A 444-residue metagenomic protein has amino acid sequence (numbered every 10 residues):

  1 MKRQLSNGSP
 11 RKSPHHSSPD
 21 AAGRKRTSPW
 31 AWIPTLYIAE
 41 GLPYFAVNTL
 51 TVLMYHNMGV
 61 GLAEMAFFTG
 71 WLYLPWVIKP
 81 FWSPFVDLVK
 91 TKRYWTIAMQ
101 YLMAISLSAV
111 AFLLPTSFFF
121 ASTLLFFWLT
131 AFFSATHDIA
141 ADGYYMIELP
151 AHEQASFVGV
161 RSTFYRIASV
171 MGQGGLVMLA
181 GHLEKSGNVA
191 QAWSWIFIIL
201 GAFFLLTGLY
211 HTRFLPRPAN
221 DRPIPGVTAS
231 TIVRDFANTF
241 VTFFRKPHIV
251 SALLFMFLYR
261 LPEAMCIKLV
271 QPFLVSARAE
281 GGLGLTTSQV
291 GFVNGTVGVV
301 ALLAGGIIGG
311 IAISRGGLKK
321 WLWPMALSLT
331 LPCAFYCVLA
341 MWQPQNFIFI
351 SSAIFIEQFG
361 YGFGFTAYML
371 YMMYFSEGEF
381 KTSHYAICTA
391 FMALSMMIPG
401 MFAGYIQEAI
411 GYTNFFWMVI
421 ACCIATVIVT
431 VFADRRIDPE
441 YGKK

Functional and structural regions predicted by a protein language model:
M1-T27, F112-S122, T136-H137, E148-M265 (+2 more regions): Intracellular loop-helix junctions on the cytosolic face of multi-pass helical membrane proteins
P19-W76, V250-F255, Y259-R278: Helix-loop boundary and gating motifs at the non-cytosolic
L62-A63, A151-V160, T287-S288, G378-C388: Loop-to-transmembrane helix entry/capping segments in MFS-fold secondary transporters and related SLC/MFSD carriers
I78-T91, A304-W323, Q407-E408: Helix-to-loop junctions at the C-terminal end of transmembrane segments in multipass secondary transporters
I97, Y101-F118, L327-Q345: C-terminal ends and interior cores of transmembrane alpha-helices in multi-pass membrane transporters/permeases
A135-L149, F363-E377: Intracellular juxtamembrane helix-capping segments at the cytosolic ends of symmetry-related transmembrane helices
K320-Y368: C-terminal transmembrane helical hairpin of 12-TM major facilitator-type secondary transporters
F375, E379-Q407: A late C-terminal transmembrane helix in Major Facilitator Superfamily
